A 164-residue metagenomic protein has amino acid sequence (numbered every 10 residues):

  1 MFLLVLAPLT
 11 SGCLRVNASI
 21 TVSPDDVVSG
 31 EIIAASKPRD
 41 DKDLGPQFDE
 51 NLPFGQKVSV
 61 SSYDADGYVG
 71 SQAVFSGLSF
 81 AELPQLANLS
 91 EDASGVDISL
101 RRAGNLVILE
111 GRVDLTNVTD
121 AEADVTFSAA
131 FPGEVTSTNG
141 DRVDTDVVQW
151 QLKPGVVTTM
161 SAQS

Functional and structural regions predicted by a protein language model:
M1-L4: Sec-dependent N-terminal signal peptides
G12-C13: N-terminal Sec signal peptide cleavage junction
V16-A18, D146: Residue-level marker for the onset of beta-strands and adjacent loop->beta junctions in well-ordered domains
A18-I20, D26, F127: Buried hydrophobic packing residues in well-ordered domains
V22-S36: Post-signal peptide N-terminal segment of mature Sec-exported envelope proteins
K37-S62: Post-signal-peptide N-terminal segment of Sec-exported extracytoplasmic proteins
K57-S164: Mature, soluble, non-transmembrane domains
